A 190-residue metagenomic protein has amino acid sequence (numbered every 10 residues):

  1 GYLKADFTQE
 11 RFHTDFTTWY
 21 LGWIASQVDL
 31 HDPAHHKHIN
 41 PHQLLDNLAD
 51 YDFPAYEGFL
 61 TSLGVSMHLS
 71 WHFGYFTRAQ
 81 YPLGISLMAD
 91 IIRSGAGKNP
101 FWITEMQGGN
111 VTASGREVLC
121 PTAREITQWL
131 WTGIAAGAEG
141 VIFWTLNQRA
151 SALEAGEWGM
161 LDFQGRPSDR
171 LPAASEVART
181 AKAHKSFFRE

Functional and structural regions predicted by a protein language model:
G1-K4, V65-M67, E105, A152-G156: Short amphipathic alpha-helical segments, especially helix-boundary/capping motifs
Y2-R11, D162: Short glycine/proline- and acidic residue-enriched helix-loop micro-motifs that form flexible lids or anion-recognition
F7-T8, T14-D15, Q80-Y81, S86: Short leucine-rich amphipathic alpha-helices used at interfaces
E10-D50, N99-N110, V141-L146, E190: Aromatic-lined carbohydrate-recognition surfaces of secreted/lumenal glycan-active proteins
H13-I24, A55-G64, S151-G159: Short low-complexity stretches enriched in small and charged residues
S26-Q27, P54, D90: Active-site phosphate/pyrophosphate- and oxyanion-stabilizing loops and adjacent acidic/basic residues in soluble
H31, H36-Y75, A79, N110-T122 (+3 more regions): Substrate-binding cleft/loops of secretory-pathway carbohydrate-active enzymes
T77-E190: Carbohydrate-binding surfaces of carbohydrate-active enzymes
